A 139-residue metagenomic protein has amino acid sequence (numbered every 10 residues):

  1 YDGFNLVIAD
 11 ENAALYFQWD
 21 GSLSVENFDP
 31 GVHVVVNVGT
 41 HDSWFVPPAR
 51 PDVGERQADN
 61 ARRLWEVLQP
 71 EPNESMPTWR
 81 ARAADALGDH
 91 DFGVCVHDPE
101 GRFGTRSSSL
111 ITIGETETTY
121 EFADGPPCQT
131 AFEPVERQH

Functional and structural regions predicted by a protein language model:
Y1-H139: N-terminal nucleophile
